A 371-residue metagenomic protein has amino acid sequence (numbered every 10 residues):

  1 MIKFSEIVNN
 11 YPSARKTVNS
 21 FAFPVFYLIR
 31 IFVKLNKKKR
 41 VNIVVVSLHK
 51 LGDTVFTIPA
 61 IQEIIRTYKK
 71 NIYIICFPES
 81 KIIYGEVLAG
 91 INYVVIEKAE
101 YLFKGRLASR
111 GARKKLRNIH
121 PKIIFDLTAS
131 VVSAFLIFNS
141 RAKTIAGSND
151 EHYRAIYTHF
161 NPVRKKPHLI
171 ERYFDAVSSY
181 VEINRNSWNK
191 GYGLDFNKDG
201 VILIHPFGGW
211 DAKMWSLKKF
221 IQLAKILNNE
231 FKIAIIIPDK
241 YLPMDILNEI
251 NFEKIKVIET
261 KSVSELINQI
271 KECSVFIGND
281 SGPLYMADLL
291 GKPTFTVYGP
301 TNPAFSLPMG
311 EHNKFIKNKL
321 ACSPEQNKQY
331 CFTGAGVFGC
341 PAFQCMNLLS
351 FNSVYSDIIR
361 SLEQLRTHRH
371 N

Functional and structural regions predicted by a protein language model:
M1-N371: Catalytic machinery of carbohydrate-active enzymes, primarily nucleotide-sugar-dependent glycosyltransferases
